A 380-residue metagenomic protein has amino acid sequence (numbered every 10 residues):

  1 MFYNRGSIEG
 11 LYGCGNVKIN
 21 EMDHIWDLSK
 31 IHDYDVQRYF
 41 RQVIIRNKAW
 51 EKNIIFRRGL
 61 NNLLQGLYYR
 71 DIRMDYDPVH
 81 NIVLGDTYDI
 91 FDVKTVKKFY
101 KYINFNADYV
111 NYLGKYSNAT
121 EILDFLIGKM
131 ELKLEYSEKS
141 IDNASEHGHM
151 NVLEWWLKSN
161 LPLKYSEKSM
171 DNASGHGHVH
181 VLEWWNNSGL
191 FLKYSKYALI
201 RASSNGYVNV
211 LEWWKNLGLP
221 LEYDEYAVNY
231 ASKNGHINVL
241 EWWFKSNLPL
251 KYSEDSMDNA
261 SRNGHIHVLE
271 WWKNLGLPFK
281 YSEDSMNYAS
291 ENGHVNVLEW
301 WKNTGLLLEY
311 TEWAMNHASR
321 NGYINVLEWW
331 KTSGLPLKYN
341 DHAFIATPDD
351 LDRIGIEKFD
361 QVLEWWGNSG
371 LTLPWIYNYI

Functional and structural regions predicted by a protein language model:
M1-I380: Ankyrin repeat (ANK) tandem alpha-helical domains that serve as protein-protein interaction scaffolds, prominent
